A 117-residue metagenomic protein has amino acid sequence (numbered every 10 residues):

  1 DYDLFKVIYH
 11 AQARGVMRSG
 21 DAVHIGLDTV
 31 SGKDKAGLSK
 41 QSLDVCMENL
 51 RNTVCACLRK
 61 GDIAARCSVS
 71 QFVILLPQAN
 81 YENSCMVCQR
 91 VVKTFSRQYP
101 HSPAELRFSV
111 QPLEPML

Functional and structural regions predicted by a protein language model:
D1-H10, E114-L117: C-di-GMP signaling machinery
D1-L4, K35-M47, A64, N83: Conserved catalytic/dimerization core of cyclic nucleotide/dinucleotide signaling enzymes
F5, Y9, M47, R51-V54 (+1 more regions): Heptad-repeat coiled-coil signal-transmission/dimerization helices
I8-L38: Active-site-proximal structural segments of metal-dependent nucleotidyl cyclase/transferase enzymes
R14-R18, L50-Y81, R97: Conserved helix-loop-beta segment at the catalytic/binding core of cyclic-nucleotide signaling proteins
H24-G26, A65, V73, S109: Conserved beta-strand cores of small sensory beta-sandwich domains that regulate signal transduction, primarily PAS/PAC
K33-K35, L75-S84, P100-L117: Catalytic strand-loop-helix junctions within cyclic-nucleotide turnover domains
V92-Y99: A common structural junction motif
